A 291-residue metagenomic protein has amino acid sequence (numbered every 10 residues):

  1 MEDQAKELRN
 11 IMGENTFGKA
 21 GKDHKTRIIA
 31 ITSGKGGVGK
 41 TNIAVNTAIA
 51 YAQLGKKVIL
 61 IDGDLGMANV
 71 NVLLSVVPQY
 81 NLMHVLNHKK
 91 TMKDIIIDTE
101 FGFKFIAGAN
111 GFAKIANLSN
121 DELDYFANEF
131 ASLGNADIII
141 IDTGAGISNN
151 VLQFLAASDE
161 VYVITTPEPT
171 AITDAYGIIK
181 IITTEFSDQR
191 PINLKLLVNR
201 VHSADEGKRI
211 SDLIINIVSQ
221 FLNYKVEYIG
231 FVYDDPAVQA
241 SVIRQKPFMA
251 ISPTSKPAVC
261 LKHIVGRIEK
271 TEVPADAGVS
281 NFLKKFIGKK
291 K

Functional and structural regions predicted by a protein language model:
M1-G34: Extreme N-terminal, non-catalytic leader segments that precede Walker-type/kinase nucleotide-binding cores
R27-D64: Walker A/P-loop phosphate-binding motif and the immediately C-terminal alpha-helix
G63-D137, I243: P-loop/Walker-type NTP enzyme "switch/lid" segment
L65-M67, F101, N110-A113, G146 (+3 more regions): Conserved nucleotide-binding/hydrolysis micro-motifs of P-loop NTPases
Q79, K89, K93, N120-A127 (+4 more regions): Amphipathic alpha-helical transducer elements in NTP-driven molecular machines
T143-G230: Conserved catalytic-core segment of NTP-binding enzymes
Q220-M249, C260-H263: Beta-strand-loop-alpha "switch" segments that mediate conformational coupling across diverse proteins
K246-K291: NTP-binding/hydrolysis catalytic cores, primarily Walker-type P-loop NTPases
